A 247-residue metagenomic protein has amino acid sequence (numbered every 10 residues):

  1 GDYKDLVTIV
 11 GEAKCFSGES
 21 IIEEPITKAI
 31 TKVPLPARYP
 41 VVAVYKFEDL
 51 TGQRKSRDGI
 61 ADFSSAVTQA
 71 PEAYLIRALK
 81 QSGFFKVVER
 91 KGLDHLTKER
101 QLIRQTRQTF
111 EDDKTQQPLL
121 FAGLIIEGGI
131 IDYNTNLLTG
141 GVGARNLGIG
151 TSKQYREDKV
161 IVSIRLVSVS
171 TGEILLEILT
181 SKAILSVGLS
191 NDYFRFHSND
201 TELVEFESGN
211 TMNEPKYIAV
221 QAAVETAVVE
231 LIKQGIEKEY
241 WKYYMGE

Functional and structural regions predicted by a protein language model:
G1-Y39, V142, Q154-E247: C-terminal/domain-edge helix-coil "capping" segments
R38-N136, K159-E177: N-terminal segment of the mature soluble domain
T97, N146, M245-G246: Residue-level signal for alpha-helical context at structural boundaries
E99, L137-T139, V187-L189: Outer-membrane beta-barrel proteins
T109-F110, N146-G148, S208: Extracytoplasmic loops and strand-loop junctions of Gram-negative outer membrane beta-barrel proteins
D113-K114, G148-S152: Extracellular loop and loop/strand-boundary signature of outer-membrane beta-barrel proteins
D132-G148: Charged, amphipathic alpha-helical segments
